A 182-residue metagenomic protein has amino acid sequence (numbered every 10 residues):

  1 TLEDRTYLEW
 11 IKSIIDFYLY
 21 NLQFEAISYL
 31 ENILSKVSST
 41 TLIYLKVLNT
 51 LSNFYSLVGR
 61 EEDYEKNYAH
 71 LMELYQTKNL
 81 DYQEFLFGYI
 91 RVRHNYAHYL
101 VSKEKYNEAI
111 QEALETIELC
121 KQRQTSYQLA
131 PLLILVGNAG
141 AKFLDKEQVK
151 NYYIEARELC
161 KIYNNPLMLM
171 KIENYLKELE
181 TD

Functional and structural regions predicted by a protein language model:
T1, S28-S38, A69-D81, L114-T125 (+1 more regions): Amphipathic alpha-helical segments of tetratricopeptide repeats
D4-L19, K46-L57, N95: Non-membrane alpha-helical segments in proteins
Y7, K46, E84-R91, P131 (+1 more regions): Residue register of alpha-helical TPR repeats
K12-I14, L51, Y89, Y96 (+4 more regions): Structural register within alpha-helical repeat arrays
D16-F17, Y55, R93, L100 (+3 more regions): Residue at a conserved register position within TPR or TPR-like alpha-solenoid repeats
L19-Y20, L51, V58, Y96 (+5 more regions): Structural motif corresponding to the intra-repeat A-B loop/turn of tetratricopeptide repeats
Y20-Q23, E61, Y106, S126 (+2 more regions): TPR-repeat structural position
E25-A26, Y64, A109, V149: Single-residue signature of alpha-solenoid repeat helices
